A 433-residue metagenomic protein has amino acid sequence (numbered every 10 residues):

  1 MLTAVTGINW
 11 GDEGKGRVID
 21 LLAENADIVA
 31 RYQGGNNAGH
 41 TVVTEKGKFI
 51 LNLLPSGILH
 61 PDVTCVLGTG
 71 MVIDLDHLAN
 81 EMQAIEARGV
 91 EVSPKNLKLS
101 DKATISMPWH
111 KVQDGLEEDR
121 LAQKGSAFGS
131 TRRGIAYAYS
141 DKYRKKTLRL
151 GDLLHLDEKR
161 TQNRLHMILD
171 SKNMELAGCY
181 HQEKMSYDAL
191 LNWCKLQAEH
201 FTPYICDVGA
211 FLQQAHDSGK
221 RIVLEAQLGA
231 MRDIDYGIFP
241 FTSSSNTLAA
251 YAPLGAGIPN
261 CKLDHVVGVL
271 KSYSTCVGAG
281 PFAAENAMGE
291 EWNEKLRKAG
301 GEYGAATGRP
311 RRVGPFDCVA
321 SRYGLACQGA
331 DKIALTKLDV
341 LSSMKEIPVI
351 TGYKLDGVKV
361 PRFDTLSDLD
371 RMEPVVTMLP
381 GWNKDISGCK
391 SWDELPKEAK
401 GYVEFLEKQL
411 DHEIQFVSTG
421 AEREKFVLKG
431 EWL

Functional and structural regions predicted by a protein language model:
M1-L433: Non-transmembrane, aqueous-exposed alpha-helical and coiled segments at domain scale
